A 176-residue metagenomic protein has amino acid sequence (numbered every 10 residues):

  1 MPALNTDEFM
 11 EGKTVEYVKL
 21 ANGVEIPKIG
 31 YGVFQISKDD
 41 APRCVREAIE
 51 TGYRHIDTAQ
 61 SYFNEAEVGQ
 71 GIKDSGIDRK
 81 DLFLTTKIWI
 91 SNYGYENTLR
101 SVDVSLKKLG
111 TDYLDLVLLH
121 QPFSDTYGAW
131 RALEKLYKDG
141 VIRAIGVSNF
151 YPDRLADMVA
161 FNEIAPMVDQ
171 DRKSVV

Functional and structural regions predicted by a protein language model:
P2-L82: N-terminal binding-site loop/beta-alpha segment at the start of enzyme catalytic domains that lines or forms
V15, V45, E65-I72, L99-D103 (+2 more regions): Generic structural signal for well-ordered alpha-helices, preferentially at hydrophobic/aromatic core positions
Y17, Q121-V176: Beta/alpha (TIM)-barrel catalytic core signal, keyed to glycine-rich beta->alpha loops juxtaposed to Asp/Glu that bind
Y31, A48, I56, V68 (+7 more regions): Conserved, mostly hydrophobic/aromatic
I36-I49, Y93-L109, G128, D153-D157: Short, acidic/polar
D74-D81, L109-T111, Y137-V141, N162-A165: Short helix-capping segments at alpha-helix termini
R79-N92, Y113-P122, N149: A short, structured active-site edge motif that brings together acidic residues
T98-L118, K135-D139: CE4/NodB-like, metal-dependent polysaccharide N-deacetylase domain that modifies extracellular/periplasmic N-acetylated
